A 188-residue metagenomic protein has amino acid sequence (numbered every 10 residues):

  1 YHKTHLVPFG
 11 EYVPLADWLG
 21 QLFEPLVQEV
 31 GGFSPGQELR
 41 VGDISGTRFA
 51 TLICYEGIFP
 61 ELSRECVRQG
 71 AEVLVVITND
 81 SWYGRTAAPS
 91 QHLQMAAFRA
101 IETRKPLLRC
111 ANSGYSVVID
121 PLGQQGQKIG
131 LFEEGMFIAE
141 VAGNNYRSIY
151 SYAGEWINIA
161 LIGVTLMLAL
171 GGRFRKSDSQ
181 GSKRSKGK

Functional and structural regions predicted by a protein language model:
Y1-K188: Enzyme catalytic cores with a strong preference for nitrogen-chemistry domains
